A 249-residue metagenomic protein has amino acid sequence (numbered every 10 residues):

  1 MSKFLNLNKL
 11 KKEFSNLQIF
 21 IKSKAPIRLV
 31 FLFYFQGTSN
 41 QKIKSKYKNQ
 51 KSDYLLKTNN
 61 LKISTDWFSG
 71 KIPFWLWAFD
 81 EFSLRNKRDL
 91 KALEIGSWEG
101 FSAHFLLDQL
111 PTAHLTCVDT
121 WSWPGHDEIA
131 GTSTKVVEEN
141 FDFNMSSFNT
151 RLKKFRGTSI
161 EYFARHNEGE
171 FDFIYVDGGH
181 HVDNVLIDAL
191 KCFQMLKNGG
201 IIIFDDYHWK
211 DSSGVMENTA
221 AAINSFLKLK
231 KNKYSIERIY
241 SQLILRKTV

Functional and structural regions predicted by a protein language model:
M1-V249: A short alpha-helical cap/connector motif
